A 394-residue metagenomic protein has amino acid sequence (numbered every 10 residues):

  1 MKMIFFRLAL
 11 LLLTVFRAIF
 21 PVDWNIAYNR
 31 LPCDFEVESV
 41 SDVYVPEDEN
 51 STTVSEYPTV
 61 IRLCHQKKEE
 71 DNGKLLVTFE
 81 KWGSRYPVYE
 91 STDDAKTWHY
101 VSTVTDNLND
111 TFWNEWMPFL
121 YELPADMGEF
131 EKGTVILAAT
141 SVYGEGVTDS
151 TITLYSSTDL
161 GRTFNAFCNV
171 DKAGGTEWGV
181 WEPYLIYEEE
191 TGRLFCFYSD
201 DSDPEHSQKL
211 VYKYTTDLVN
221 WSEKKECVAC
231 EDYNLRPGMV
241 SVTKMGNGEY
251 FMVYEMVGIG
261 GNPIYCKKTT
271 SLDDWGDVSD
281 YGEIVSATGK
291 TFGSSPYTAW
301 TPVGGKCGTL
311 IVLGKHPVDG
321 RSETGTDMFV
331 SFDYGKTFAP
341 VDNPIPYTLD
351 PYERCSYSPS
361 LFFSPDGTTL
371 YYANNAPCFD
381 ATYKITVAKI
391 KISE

Functional and structural regions predicted by a protein language model:
M1-L10: Classical eukaryotic N-terminal signal peptides for Sec-dependent ER targeting/secretion, especially the positively
L10-I19: Hydrophobic h-region of N-terminal signal peptides that target proteins for export in Gram-negative bacteria
V22-E56, I61-E115, E122-W178, Y187-Y233 (+5 more regions): Beta-rich carbohydrate-recognition and catalytic domains
Y57-T59, M117-F119, E182-Y184, M239-S241 (+2 more regions): Conserved beta-strand position repeated once per blade in WD40 beta-propeller domains
W181, T298, Y371-A373: Generic hydrophobic, helix-prone segments enriched in Leu/Val/Ile
S358-P359, F363, T369: Extracellular glycan/ECM-engagement signal in secreted proteins
